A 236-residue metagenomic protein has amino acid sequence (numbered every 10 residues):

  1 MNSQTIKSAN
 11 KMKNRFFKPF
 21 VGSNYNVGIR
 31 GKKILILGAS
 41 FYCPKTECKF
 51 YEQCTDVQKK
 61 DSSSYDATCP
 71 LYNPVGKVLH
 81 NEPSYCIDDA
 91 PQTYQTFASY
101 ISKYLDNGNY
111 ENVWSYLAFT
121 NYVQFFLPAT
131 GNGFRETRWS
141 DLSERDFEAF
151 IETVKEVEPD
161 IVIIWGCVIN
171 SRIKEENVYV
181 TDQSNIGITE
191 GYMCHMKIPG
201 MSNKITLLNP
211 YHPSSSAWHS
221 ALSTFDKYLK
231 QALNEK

Functional and structural regions predicted by a protein language model:
M1-V157, I161, C167: A polyanion-binding, active-site-adjacent surface
N2-N14, F134-I151, N170-K236: C-terminal capping/extension of enzyme domains
